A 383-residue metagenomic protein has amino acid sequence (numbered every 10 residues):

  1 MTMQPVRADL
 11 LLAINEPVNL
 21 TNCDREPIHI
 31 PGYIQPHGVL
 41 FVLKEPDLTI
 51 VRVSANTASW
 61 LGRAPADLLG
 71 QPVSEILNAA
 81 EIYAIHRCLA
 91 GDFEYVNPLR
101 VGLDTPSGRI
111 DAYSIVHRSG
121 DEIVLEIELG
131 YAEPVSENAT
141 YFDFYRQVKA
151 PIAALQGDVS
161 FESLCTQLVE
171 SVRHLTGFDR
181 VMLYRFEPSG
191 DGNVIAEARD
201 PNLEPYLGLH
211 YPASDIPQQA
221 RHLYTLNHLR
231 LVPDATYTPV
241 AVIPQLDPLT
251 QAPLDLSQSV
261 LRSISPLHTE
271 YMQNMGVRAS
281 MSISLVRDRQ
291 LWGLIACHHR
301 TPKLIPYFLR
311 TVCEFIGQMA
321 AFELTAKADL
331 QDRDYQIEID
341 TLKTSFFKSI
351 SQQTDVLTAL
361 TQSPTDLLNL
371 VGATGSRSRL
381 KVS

Functional and structural regions predicted by a protein language model:
R7-G32, A139-F144, G157, S163 (+3 more regions): Short, charged amphipathic alpha-helical "coupling" segments at sensory-output junctions in signaling proteins
L20-H29, T166, E170, A252-R278: Short, basic/aromatic recognition patches
I34-A139, T176-D179, G190-N193, E197 (+2 more regions): Sensory/regulatory domains in signal-transduction proteins
G38, A150-F178, A326-V382: Signal-transducing coiled-coil/dimerization helices and immediately adjacent hinge/linker segments that couple sensory
V42-L43, R185, N369: Core hydrophobic beta-sheet residues of small sensory/regulatory alpha/beta domains, primarily PAS-family
F144-N193, S265, M275-R278, D288: A conserved hydrophobic secondary-structure block that centers on an alpha-helix together with its immediately flanking
P151, D158, S171, L175 (+9 more regions): Signal-transmission/dimerization alpha-helices at domain junctions
Y184-L246, R379-S383: GAF sensory/regulatory domain recognition with acknowledged cross-activation on helical regulatory dimers
